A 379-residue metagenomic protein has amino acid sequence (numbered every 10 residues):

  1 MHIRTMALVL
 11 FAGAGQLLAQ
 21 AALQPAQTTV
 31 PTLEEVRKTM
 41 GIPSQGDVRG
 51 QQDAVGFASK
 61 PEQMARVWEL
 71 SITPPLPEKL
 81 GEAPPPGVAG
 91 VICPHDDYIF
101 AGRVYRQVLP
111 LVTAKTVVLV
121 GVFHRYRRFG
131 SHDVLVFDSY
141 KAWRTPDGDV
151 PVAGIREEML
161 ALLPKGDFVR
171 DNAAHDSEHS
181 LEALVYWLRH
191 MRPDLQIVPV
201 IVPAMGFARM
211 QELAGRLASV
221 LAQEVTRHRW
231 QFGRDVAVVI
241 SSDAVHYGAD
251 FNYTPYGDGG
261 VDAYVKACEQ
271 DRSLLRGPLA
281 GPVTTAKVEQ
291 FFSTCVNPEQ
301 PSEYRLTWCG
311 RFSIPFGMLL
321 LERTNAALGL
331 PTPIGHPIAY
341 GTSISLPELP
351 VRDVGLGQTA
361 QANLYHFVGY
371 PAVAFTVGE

Functional and structural regions predicted by a protein language model:
M1-H2: N-terminal secretory signal peptides that target proteins for export/translocation
T5-Q16: Bacterial N-terminal signal peptides
V9-F11, H228-W230, N363-Y365: Generic marker of residues within folded, mature protein domains
F11-G13, V88, P333: Intrinsically disordered, low-complexity segments enriched in small/polar residues
L17-A21: Boundary at the C-terminal end of the N-terminal hydrophobic targeting segment
A22-P331, Y340-L346: Active-site histidine-anchored catalytic micro-motif
R323-E379: Long, Lys/Arg- and hydrophobic-enriched amphipathic alpha-helices
